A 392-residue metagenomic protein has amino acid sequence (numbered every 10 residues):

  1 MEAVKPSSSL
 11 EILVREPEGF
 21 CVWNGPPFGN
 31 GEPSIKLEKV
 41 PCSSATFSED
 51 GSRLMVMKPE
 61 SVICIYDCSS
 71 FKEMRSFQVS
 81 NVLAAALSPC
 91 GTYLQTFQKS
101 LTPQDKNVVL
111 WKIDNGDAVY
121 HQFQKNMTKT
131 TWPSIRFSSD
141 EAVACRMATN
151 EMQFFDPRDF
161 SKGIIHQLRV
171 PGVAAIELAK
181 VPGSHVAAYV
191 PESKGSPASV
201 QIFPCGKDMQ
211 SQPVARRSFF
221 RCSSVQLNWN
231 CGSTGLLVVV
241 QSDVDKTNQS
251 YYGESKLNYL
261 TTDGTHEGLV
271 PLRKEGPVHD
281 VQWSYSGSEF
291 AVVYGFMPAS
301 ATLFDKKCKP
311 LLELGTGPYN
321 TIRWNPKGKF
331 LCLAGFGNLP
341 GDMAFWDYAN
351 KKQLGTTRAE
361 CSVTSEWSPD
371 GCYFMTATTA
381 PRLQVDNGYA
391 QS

Functional and structural regions predicted by a protein language model:
E2-S9, S44-R53, A84-Y93, S134-V143 (+6 more regions): Blade-terminus and WD-like Trp-Asp/Gly-His loop motifs, strongest in beta-propeller folds
F20, I63, P103, V108 (+5 more regions): Structural signal for beta-propeller blades
G25-F28, C68-F71, I113-G116, P157-F160 (+4 more regions): Short loop/turn segments that connect beta-strands within beta-propeller blades
G29-K36, K72-F77, D117-K125, S161-Q167 (+4 more regions): A short beta-strand motif characteristic of beta-propeller blades
F97-D105, A188-P191, V239-E254, A377-G388: Short, conserved, GDST-rich strand-edge loop motifs in beta-rich repeat architectures
N107-N115, S199-G206, Y252-G264, F345-D347 (+1 more regions): Beta-propeller blade signature
N230-C231, G235-K327: Beta-propeller domains
G315-N320, K352-E366: Conserved blade-ending motifs and adjacent loop-strand segments that build the rim/top face of beta-propeller domains
